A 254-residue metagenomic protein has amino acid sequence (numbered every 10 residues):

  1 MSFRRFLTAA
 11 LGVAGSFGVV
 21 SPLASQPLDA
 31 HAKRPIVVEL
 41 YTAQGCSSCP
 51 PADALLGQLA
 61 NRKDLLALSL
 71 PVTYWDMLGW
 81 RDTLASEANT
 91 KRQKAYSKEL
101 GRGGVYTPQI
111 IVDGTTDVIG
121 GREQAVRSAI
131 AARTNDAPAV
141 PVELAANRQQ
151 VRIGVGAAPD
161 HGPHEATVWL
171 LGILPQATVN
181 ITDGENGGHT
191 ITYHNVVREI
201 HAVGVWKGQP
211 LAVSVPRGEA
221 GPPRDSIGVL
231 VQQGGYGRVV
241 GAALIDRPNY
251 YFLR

Functional and structural regions predicted by a protein language model:
S2, D76-M77, R122, P216: Poly-acidic low-complexity segments
S2-A10, I110: N-terminal export leaders
R4, F17-L23: N-terminal twin-arginine translocation
T8-G18: Bacterial N-terminal signal peptides
P22-Y106: Active-site-proximal cofactor/substrate-binding loop regions of enzyme domains
L78, D113-T116: Charged, low-complexity surface segments at secondary-structure and domain boundaries
T83-Y106, T115-R254: Short, conserved sequence motifs used for protein processing/export or organelle targeting and for catalysis
